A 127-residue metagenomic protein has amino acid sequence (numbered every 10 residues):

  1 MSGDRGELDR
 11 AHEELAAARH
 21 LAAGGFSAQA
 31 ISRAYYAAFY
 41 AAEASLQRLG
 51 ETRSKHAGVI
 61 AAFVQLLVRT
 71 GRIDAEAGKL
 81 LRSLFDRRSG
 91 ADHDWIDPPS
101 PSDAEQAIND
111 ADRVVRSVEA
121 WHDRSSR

Functional and structural regions predicted by a protein language model:
M1-R127: Terminal alpha-helical segments
